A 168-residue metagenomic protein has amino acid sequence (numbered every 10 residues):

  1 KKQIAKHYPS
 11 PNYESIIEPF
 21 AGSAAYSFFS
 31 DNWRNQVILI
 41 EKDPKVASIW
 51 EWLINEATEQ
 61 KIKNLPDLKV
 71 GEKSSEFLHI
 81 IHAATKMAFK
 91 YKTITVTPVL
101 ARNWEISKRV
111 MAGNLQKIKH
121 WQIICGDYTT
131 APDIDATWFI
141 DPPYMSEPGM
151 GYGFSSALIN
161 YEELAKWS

Functional and structural regions predicted by a protein language model:
K1-S168: Class I S-adenosyl-L-methionine-dependent methyltransferase catalytic core
